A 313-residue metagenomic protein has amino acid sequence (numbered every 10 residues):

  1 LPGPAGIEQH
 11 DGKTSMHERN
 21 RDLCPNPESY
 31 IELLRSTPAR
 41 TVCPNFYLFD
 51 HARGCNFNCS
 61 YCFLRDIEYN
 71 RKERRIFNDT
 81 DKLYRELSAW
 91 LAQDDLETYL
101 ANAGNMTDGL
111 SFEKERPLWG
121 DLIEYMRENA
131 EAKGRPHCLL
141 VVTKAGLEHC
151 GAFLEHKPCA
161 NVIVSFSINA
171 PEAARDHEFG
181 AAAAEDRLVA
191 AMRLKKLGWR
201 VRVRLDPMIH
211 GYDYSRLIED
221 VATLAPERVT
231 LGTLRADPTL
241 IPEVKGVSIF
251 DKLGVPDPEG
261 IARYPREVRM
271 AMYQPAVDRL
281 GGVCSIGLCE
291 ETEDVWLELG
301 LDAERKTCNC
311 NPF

Functional and structural regions predicted by a protein language model:
R21-Y47, S60-I163: Conserved Radical SAM active-site core
F49-C59: Cysteine-centered iron-sulfur cluster-binding motifs in ferredoxin-type domains/subunits of redox enzymes
T98-N102, C138-L140, N161-S165, R200-R204 (+3 more regions): Structural preference for beta-strand elements that scaffold enzyme active sites
T107-G109, A145-L147, A170-E172, P207-I209 (+2 more regions): Active-site-proximal loop/turn and secondary-structure-junction residues that shape catalytic pockets, frequently
H149-A173, E227-D237: Non-cysteine beta-strand/loop elements that form the S-adenosyl-L-methionine
A173, G180, K195-D213: Conserved strand-turn element in the central/C-terminal portion of the radical SAM core barrel that lines
H210-A225: Catalytic cores of alpha/beta
A222-F313: Auxiliary Fe-S-binding modules of radical SAM enzymes
